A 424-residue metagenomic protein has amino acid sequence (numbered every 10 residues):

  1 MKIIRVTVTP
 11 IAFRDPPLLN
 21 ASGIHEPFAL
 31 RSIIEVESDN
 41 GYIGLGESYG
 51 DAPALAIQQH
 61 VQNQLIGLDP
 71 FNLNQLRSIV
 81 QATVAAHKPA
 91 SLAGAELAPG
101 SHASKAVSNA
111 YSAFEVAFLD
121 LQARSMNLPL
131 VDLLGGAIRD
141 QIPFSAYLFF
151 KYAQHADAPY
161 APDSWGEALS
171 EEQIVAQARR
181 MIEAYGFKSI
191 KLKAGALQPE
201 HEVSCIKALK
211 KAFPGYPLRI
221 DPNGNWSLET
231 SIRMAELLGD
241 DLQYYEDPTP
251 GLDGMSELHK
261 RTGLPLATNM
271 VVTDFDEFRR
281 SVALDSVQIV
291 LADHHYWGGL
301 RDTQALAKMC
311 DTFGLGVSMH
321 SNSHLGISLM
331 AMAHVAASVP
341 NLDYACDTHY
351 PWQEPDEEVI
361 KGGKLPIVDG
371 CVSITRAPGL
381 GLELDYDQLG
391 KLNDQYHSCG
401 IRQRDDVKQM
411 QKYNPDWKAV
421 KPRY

Functional and structural regions predicted by a protein language model:
M1-F13, D39, A305-L306, H324-Y424: Flexible C-terminal active-site loop/helix
M1-S32: Short, Gly/Pro- and small/polar-rich lid/capping loops
I3, G41, F114, N127 (+7 more regions): Conserved, mostly hydrophobic/aromatic
E37-S125, W417-K418, P422-Y424: Metal- or metallocofactor-binding catalytic centers and their adjacent structured scaffolds across diverse enzyme
N109, E115-A156, H324: Glycine-rich, aromatic-flanked loop segments that form ligand/cofactor-binding clefts across common enzyme folds
I142-V175, A194-A196, N223-G224, A267: Active-site mouth loops of central-metabolism enzymes
A156, Y160-I182, S231, T273-A283: Short, acidic/polar
L192-S328: Catalytic core of soluble alpha/beta enzymes
